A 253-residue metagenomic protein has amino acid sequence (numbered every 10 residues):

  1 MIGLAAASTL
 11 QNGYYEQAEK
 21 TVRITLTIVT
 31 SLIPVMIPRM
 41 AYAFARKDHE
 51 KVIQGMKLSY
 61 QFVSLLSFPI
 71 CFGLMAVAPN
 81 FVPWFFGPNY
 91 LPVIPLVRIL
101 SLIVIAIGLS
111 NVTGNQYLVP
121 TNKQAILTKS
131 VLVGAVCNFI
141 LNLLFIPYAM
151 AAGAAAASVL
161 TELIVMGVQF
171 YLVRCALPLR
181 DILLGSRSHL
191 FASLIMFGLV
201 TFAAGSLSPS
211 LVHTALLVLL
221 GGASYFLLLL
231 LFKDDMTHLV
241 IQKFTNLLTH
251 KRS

Functional and structural regions predicted by a protein language model:
M1-I24, Y42-A43, P79-N89, K233: Helix-terminus/linker motif at the lipid-water interface of multi-pass membrane proteins
A6-T9, P120-T121, Y148: Helix-loop interface residues and adjacent transmembrane-helix termini in multi-pass membrane transporters, primarily
T9-L10, L74-A106: Interfacial segments at transmembrane-helix termini and the short loops linking adjacent helices
L10-G13, K57, L91-I94, Q124-A125 (+1 more regions): Residues that define the loop-to-transmembrane-helix transition and helix capping in multi-pass membrane transporters
A18-Y60, S64-S67, G114-P120: Helix-loop junctions and terminal segments of transmembrane helices in multi-pass membrane transport/translocation
L102-V133, C175: Membrane-interface junctions at transmembrane-helix termini in multi-pass inner-membrane proteins
A125-A151, T161-V173, F191-G205, L220-L230: Alpha-helical transmembrane segments of multi-pass membrane transporters and transport-associated inner-membrane enzymes
G198, F202-S253: Membrane-proximal transmembrane or re-entrant/amphipathic helices at the cytosolic face
